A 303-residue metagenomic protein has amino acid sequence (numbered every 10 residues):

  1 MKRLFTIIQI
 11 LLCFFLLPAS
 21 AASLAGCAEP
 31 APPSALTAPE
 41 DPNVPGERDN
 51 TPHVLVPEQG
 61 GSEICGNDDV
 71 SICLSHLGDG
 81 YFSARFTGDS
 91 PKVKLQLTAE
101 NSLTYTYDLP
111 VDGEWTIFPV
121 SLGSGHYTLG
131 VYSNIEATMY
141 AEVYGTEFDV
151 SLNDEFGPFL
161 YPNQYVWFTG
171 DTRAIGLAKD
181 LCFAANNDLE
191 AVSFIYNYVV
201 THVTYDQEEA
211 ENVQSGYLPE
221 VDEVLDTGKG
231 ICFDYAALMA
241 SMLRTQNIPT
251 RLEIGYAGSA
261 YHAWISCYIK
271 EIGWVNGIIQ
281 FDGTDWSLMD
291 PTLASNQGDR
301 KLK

Functional and structural regions predicted by a protein language model:
K2-N187, W274-V275: N-terminal accessory/pre-domain segments preceding catalytic cores
D49, G60-G61, L95-Q96, S215-L218 (+1 more regions): Generic detector of short, locally flexible boundary/turn motifs and exposed helical patches
S71-L74, E208-V213, F233: Short N-terminal helix-initiation segments at or just after the protein's N-terminus
T106, T227-G230, E253-Y256: Alpha-helix capping and helix-loop boundary segments enriched in small/acidic/polar residues
Y127, Y140, F159, Y196-Y198 (+2 more regions): Aromatic side chains
P162-T227, V275, G283-K301: Secondary-structure boundary elements
A191-I195, G228-L243: Active-site nucleophilic cysteine motif
D234-K303: Hydrophobic/aromatic-rich core segments of domains that either
